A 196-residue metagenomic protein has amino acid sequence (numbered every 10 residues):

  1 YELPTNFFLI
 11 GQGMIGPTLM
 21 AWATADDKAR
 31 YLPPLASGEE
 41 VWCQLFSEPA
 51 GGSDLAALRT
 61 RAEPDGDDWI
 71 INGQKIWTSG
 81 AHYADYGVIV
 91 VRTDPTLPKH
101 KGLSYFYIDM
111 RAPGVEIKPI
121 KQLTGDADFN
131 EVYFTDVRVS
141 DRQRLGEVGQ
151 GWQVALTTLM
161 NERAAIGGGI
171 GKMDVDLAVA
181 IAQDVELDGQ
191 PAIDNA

Functional and structural regions predicted by a protein language model:
Y1-A29, P33-E39, S79-Y86: Internal helix-loop-helix
L9, A50-S53, W77-G80, P95-L97 (+1 more regions): Short Gly/Pro-enriched turn/cap motifs at secondary-structure boundaries
G16-A23, R61, A180-L187: Short, well-ordered beta-strand elements within core beta-sheets of diverse protein domains
T24, Q44, A62, I71-G73 (+3 more regions): Buried hydrophobic positions in well-ordered alpha/beta secondary-structure cores of metabolic enzymes
G38-F46: A short, Trp-centered hydrophobic/proline-enriched beta-strand micro-motif
D54-N72: Cytochrome P450 C-terminal beta-domain/meander region
R59, N72-K118: A short core secondary-structure module
V115-A196: Glycine-rich beta->alpha junctions and the first turn(s) of the following alpha-helix
